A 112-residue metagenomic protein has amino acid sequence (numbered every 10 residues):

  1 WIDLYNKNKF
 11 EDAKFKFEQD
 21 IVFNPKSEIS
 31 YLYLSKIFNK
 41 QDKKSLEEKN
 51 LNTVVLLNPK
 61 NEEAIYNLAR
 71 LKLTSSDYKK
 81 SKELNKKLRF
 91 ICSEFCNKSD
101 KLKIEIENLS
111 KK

Functional and structural regions predicted by a protein language model:
N6-F15, K40-T53, S75-L84: Structural signature of tandem alpha-helical TPR/SEL1-like repeats, specifically the intra-repeat loop/turn
N6-K7, K40-Q41, T74, I91 (+1 more regions): Register position in tetratricopeptide repeats
Q19-K40: Short, charge-rich amphipathic alpha-helical segments embedded in non-transmembrane helical bundles/solenoids
D20, T53-V54, K87-L88: Canonical positions in the second alpha-helix
Y33, N67, K101-E105: Canonical tetratricopeptide repeat
